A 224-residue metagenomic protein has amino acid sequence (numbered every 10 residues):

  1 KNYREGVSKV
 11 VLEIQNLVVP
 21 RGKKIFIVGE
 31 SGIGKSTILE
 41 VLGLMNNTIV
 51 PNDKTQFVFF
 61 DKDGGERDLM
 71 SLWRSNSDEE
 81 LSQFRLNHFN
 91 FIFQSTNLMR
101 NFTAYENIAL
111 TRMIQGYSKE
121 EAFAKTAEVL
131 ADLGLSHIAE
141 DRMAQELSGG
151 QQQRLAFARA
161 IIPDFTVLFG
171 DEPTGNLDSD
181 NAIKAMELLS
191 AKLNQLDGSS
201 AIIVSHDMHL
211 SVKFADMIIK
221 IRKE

Functional and structural regions predicted by a protein language model:
G43: Helix-to-loop junction immediately C-terminal to a conserved catalytic motif
Q56-Q83: ABC ATPase NBD Q-loop/coupling interface
F102-T111: Short coil-to-helix segment of the ABC ATPase nucleotide-binding domain corresponding to the Q-loop/switch region
A109, E120-I138: Conserved ABC ATPase "signature" region
M143-L147, Q151-Q153: Conserved ABC ATPase signature
F157: Hydrophobic anchor residue at the start of the ABC signature
L168-D171: Catalytic Walker B motif of ABC-type/P-loop ATPase nucleotide-binding domains
